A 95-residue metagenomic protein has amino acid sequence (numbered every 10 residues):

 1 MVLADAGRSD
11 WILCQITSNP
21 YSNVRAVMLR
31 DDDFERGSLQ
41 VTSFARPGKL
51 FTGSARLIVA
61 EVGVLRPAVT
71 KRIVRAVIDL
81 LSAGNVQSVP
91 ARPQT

Functional and structural regions predicted by a protein language model:
M1-E35: Compact nucleic-acid interaction/catalytic patches
E35-T95: C-terminal terminal-subdomain/extension
